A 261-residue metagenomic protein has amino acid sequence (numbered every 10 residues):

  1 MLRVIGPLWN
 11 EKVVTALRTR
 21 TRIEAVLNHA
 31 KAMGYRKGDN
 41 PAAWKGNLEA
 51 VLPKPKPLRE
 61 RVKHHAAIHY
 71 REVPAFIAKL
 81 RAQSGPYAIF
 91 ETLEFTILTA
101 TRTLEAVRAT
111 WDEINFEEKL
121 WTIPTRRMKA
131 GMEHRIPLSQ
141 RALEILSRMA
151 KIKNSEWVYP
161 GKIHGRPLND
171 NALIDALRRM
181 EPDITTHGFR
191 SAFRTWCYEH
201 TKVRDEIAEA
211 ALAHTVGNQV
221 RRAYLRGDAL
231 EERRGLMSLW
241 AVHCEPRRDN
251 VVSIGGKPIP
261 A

Functional and structural regions predicted by a protein language model:
M1, I23, A106, F189-T201 (+1 more regions): Short, basic/aromatic-rich helical patch in the C-terminal catalytic core of site-specific tyrosine
L8-E24, A32, R36-A109, E117 (+5 more regions): Basic, Lys/Arg- and aromatic-enriched nucleic-acid-binding interface segment
K12, L27-Y35, T103, E113 (+5 more regions): A generic secondary-structure signal for well-formed alpha-helical elements
K12, V26, A67-P74, E118 (+5 more regions): Active-site/catalytic core of tyrosine-dependent DNA strand-transfer enzymes
T92, T96, C197-Y198, A211: Short helix-to-turn junction characteristic of helix-turn-helix DNA-binding domains, especially the helix
T122-G131, L143, G165, T201-K202 (+1 more regions): Catalytic-site neighborhood detector that most strongly recognizes the C-terminal catalytic loop/helix of tyrosine
M132-I136: Short beta-strand segments
D249-A261: Short hydrophobic short-linear motifs embedded in intrinsically disordered terminal tails or helical linkers
